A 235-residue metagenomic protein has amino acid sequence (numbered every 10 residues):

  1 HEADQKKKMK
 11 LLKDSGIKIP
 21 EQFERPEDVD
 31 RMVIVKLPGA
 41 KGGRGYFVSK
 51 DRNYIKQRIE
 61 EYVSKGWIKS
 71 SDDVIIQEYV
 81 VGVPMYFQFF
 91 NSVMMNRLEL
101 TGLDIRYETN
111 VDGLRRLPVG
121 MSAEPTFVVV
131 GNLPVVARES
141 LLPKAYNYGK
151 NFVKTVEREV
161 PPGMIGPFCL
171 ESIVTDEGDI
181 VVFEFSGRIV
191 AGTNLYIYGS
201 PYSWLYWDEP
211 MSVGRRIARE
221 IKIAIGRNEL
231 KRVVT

Functional and structural regions predicted by a protein language model:
H1-R31, A40-K41: Conserved N-proximal alpha/beta basic substrate-recognition cap immediately N-terminal to, or forming the N-lobe
K13-P20, V48-P84, V111, F152-P161: Conserved ATP-binding module of the ATP-grasp superfamily
R31, D72, V83-M85, I165-F168: Short beta-strand or tight-loop elements that sit immediately N-terminal to catalytic metal-binding acidic residues
M32-Y62, P84-Y86, N110-A137: Glycine-rich phosphate-binding loop of ATP-grasp-fold ATP-dependent ligases
V33-K36, Q88-F89, G178-I189: A short beta-strand motif that forms the metal-chelation/ATP-contact edge of phosphoryl-transfer active sites
Q77, Q88, V160-E177: A short glycine-rich, hydrophobically flanked beta-strand micro-motif that places a catalytic Asp/Glu for divalent metal
Q88-V156, S186-G214: ATP-dependent carboxylate/phosphate-activation module, predominantly the ATP-grasp catalytic core and closely related
C169, T175, G192-N194, W204-T235: Peripheral (often C-terminal) accessory segments that flank ATP-dependent C-N-forming ligase machineries
